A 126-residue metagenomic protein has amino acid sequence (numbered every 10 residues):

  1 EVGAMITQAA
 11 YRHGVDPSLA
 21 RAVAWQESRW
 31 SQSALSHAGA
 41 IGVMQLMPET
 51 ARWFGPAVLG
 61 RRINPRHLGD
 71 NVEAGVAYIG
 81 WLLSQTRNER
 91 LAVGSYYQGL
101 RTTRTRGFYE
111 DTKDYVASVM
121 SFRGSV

Functional and structural regions predicted by a protein language model:
E1-V126: Catalytic glycan-binding domains that act on GlcNAc-containing polysaccharides
